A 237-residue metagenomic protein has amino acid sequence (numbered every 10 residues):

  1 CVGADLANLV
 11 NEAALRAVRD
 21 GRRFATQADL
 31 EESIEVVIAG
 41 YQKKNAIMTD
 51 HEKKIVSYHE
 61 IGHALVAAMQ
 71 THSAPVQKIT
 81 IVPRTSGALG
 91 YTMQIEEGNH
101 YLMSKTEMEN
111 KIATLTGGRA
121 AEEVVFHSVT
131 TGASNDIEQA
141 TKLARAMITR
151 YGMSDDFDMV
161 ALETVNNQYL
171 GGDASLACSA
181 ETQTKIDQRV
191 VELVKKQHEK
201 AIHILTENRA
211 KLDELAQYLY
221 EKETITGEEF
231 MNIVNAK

Functional and structural regions predicted by a protein language model:
C1-A28, E35-K43, A64-V76, M147-S154 (+1 more regions): AAA+ ATPase "lid" subdomain C-terminal helix
A4-L6, M48-T49, R119-E122: Noncatalytic linker/hinge segments flanking ATPase motor cores
L15-E31, T92-Y101, K105: Short secondary-structure boundary segments
R19, D50, V129: Generic anion/oxyanion-binding catalytic loop in active/binding sites
A25-T26, T49, S179: Alpha-helix initiation/capping motif
E31-V36, T85-A88: Short, conserved phosphate-binding/catalytic loop or strand-edge motifs used in phosphoryl-/nucleotidyl-transfer
K44-I55: Short pre-active-site segment immediately N-terminal to the catalytic Zn-binding motif
K53-Y58, A64-K237: Soluble catalytic regions of large protease machineries
